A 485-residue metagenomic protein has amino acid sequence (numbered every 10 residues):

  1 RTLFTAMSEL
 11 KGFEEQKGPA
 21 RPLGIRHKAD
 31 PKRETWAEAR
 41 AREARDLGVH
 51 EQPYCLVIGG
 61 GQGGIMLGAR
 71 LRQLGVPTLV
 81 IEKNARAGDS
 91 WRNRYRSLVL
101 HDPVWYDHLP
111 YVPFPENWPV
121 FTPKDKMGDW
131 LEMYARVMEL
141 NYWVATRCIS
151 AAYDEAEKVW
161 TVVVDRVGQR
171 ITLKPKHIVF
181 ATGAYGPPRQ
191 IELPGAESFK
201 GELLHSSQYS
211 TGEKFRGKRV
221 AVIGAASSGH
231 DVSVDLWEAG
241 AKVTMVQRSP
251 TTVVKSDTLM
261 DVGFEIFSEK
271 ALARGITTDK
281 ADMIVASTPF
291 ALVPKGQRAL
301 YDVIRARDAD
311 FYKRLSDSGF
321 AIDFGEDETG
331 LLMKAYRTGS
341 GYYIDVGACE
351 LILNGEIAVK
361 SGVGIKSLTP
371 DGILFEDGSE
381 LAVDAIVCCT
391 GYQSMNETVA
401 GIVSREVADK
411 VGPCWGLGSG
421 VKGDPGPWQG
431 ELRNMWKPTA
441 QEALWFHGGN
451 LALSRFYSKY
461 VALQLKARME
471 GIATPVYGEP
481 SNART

Functional and structural regions predicted by a protein language model:
T2-Y54, R72-V76, I81-N84, S90 (+5 more regions): Flavin (primarily FAD) cofactor-binding/catalytic cores of flavoenzymes
Q62, P103, P115, P188-I191 (+1 more regions): Proline-rich low-complexity regions
G64-I65, G229: N-terminal Rossmann-fold NAD(P) dinucleotide-binding loop
L67-G68, V232-S233: Short helix immediately C-terminal to the catalytic nucleophile in hydrolase catalytic domains
R92-D129, P250-I322: Glycine-rich active-site loop/strand segments that organize a redox cofactor
